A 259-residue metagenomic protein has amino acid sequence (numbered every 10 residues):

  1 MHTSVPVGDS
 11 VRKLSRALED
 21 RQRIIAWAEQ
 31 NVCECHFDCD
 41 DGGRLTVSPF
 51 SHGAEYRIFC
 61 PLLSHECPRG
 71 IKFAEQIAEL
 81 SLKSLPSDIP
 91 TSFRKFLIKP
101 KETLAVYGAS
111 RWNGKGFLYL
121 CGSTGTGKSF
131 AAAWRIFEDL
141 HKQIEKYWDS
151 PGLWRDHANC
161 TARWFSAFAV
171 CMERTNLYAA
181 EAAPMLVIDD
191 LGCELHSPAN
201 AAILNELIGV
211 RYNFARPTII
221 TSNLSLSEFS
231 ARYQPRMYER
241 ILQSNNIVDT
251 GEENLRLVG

Functional and structural regions predicted by a protein language model:
M1-L104, I247-V248, L257-G259: A short, basic N-terminal segment
V106-K115: Phosphate-binding P-loop
N113-G114, A158, A180-A182, N213-A215: Short loop/turn elements that form and flank the Walker-type P-loop nucleotide-binding site in RecA-like NTPase cores
G114-A133: Walker A/P-loop nucleotide-binding motif
K115-Y119, A162, M185, P217-I219: Residue-level preference for the first positions of well-ordered beta-strands
W134, E138: Active-site signature of alpha/beta-hydrolase-fold catalytic machinery across serine- and Asp/Cys-nucleophile hydrolases
H141-L186: AAA+/P-loop NTPase substrate/partner-engagement loops
K142, W154-R155, N159, F168-M172 (+1 more regions): Replace "adjacent to P-loop NTPase cores in ATP/GTP-dependent enzymes" with "adjacent to NTP-binding cores
